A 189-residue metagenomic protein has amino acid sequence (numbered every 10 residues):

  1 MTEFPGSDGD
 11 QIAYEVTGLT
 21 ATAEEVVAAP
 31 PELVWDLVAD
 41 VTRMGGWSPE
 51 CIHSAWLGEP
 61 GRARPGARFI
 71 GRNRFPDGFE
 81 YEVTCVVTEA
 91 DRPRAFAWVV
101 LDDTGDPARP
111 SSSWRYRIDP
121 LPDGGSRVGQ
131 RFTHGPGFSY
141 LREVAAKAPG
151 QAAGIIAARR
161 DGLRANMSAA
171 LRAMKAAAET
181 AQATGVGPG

Functional and structural regions predicted by a protein language model:
M1-P65, G189: Hydrophobic ligand-binding cavity/cleft-lining segments
M1-T2, V86-A95, S126-G137: Conserved long hydrophobic alpha-helices within structured protein cores
G18-V26, P31, R68, E82 (+3 more regions): Intrinsic-disorder/low-complexity, polar/charged segments enriched in Ser/Thr/Lys/Arg/Asp/Glu/Gln
E25, D161-A165: A generic "alpha-helical surface" signal
V26, T88-E89, D119-P120: Well-ordered beta-strand positions
T42, C85, Y116: Active-site phosphate/pyrophosphate- and oxyanion-stabilizing loops and adjacent acidic/basic residues in soluble
W56-S113, A165-P188: Glycine-rich portal/gate segments that line the openings of hydrophobic small-molecule binding cavities
L101-G162: Beta-strand/loop substructures that line and gate deep hydrophobic ligand-binding cavities in soluble
